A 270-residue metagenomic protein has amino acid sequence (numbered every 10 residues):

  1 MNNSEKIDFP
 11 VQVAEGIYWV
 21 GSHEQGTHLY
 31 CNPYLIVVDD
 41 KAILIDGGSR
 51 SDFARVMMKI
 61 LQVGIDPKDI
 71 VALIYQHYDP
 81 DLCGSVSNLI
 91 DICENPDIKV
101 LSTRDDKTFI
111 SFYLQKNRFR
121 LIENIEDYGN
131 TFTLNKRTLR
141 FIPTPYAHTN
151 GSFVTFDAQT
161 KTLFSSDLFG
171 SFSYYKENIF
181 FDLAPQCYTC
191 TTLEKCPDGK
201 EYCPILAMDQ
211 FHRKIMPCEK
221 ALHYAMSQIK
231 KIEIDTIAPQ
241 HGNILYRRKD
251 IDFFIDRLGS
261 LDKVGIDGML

Functional and structural regions predicted by a protein language model:
N3-V63, V154-D157, K161-S165: Conserved beta-strand hairpin/beta-sheet module of binuclear metal-dependent hydrolase folds, prominently
Q12-V13, L101-S152, P217, A221-Y224: Metallo-beta-lactamase
W19-Q25, Q76-Y78, L139-P145, R213-P217: Short, flexible loop segments at the rims of nucleotide/cofactor-binding pockets, characterized by
I45-G47, D69-Y78, V100-R104, L163-S166 (+3 more regions): Active-site neighborhood of phospho(di)ester-bond hydrolases with catalytic His/Asp-centered motifs
S49-R50, P80, G170, I244: Short, glycine/acidic-enriched loop or turn micro-motifs at the edges of active sites
D52-V100: Active-site metal-binding motif and surrounding structural segment of the metallo-beta-lactamase
T138, Y146-P239, I244-Y246: Metallo-beta-lactamase
E233-L270: Binuclear metal-ion centers of metallo-dependent hydrolases, dominated by the metallo-beta-lactamase
